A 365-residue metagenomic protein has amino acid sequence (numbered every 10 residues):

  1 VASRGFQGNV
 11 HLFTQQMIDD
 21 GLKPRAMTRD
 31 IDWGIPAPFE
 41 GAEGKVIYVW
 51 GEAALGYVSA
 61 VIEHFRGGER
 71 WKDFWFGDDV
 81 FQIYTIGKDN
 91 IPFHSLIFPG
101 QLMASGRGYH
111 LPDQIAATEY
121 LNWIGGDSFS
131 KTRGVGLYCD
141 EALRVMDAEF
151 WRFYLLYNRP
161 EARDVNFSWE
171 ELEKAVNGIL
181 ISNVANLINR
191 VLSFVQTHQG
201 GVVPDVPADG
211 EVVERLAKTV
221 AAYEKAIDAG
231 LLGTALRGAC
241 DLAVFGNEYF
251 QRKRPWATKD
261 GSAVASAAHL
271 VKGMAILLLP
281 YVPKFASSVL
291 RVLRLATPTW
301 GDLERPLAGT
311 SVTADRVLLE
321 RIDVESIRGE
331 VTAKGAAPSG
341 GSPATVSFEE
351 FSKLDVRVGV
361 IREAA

Functional and structural regions predicted by a protein language model:
V1-T197, R237-A239: Structured secondary-structure scaffolds
A42-I47, G87-N90, K131, A142-L143 (+7 more regions): Secondary-structure capping and boundary motifs in well-ordered enzyme cores
A53-G56, N183-F194, R215, A222 (+3 more regions): Alpha-helical scaffold segments in carbohydrate-active enzymes
Y154-E161, L187-F194, V206-T219, G238-R252: A glycine-rich, aromatic-flanked flexible loop/lid motif
D164-W169, A217-K225: Short, charged/polar, low-complexity loop and linker segments that flank or interrupt alpha-helical bundles
V195-H198, Y223-G230, Y249-T258: Secondary-structure edge/capping motif, primarily at the C-terminal ends of alpha-helices and the immediately following
Q199-V206, S288: Short, glycine/acidic-rich hinge or "gate" loops at secondary-structure transitions that mediate conformational
C240-A365: Basic, alpha-helical terminal appendages of large translation-related enzymes
